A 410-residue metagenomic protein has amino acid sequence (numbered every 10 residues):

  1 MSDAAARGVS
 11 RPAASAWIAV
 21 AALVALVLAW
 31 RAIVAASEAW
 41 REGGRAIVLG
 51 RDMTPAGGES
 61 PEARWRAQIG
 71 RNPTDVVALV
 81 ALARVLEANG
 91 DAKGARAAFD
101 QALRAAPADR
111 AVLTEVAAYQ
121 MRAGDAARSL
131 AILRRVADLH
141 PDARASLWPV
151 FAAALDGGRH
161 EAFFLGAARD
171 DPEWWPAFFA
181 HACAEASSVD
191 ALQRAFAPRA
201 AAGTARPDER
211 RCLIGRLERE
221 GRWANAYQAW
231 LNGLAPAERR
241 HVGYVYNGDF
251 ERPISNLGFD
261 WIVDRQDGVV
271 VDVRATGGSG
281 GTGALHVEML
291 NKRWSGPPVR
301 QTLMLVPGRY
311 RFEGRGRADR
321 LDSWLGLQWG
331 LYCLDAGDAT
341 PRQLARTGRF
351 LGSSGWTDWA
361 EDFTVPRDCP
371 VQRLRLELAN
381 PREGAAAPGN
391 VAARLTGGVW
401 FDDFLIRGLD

Functional and structural regions predicted by a protein language model:
S10, A14-R71, V76-V77: N-terminal leader/linker segments that initiate helical-solenoid repeat arrays
A14-W40, D142, L165, R169-D410: Extracellular and organelle-lumenal recognition/adhesion modules and their flexible linkers in secreted
E38-R45, V76-V77, A92, R110-A111 (+3 more regions): Helix-start (N-cap) detector for alpha-helical repeat units in TPR-like alpha-solenoids, especially tetratricopeptide
A67-Q68, Q101-A102, V136, A167 (+2 more regions): Canonical positions in the second alpha-helix
V77-A81, R110-V116, L130-A131, R144-F151 (+2 more regions): Alpha-solenoid helical repeat scaffolds
L86, Q120, F151-L155, A182-C183 (+1 more regions): Residue at a conserved register position within TPR or TPR-like alpha-solenoid repeats
N89, A123, G158, E185-A186 (+1 more regions): Structural motif corresponding to the intra-repeat A-B loop/turn of tetratricopeptide repeats
